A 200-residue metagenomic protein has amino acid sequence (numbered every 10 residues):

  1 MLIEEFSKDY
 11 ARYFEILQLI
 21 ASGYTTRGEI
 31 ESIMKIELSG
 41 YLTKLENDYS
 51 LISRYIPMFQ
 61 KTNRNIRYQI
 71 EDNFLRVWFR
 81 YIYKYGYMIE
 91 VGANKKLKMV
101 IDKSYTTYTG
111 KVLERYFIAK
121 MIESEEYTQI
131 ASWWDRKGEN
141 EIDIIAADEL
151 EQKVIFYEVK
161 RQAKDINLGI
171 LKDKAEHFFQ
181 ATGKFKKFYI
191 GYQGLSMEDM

Functional and structural regions predicted by a protein language model:
M1-R80: Interdomain hinge/linker elements that couple catalytic modules in large macromolecular machines
M58, R64-M200: A cross-kingdom feature that marks ATP-driven nucleic-acid transaction machinery
